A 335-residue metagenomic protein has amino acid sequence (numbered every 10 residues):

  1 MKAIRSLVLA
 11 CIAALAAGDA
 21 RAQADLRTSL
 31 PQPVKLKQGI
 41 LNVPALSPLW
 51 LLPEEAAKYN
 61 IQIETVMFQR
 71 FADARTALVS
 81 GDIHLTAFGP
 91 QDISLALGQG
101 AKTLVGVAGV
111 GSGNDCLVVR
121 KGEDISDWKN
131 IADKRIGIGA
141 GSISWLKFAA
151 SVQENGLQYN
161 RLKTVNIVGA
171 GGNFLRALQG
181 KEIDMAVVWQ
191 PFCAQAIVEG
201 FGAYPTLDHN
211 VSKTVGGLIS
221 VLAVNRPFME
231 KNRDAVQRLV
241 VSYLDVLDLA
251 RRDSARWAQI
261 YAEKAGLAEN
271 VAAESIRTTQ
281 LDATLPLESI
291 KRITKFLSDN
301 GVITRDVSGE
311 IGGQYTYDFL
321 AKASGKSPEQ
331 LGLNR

Functional and structural regions predicted by a protein language model:
M1-K35, E329-R335: Short, low-complexity disordered leader/linker segments with a strong preference for bacterial N-terminal type II
Q23-A170, A177, D184-Q190, T206 (+1 more regions): Short, glycine-/small- and polar/acidic-enriched structural segments that line small-molecule recognition paths
A57, L97, Q153, I197 (+2 more regions): Short polybasic/polar patches that bind polyanions
K58-N60, H209-V215, Q280-L287: Short, solvent-exposed loop/beta-turn-alpha elements that line the ligand-binding surface or hinge of extracytoplasmic
Q91, A170-Y261: Pocket-lining segment of extracytoplasmic ligand-binding domains
S94, A149, A194, K291-T294: Predominant activation on well-ordered alpha-helical scaffold segments within soluble catalytic domains
M229-D306: Secondary-structure end/capping motifs
S298-R335: Conserved C-terminal helix/tail region of periplasmic/extracytoplasmic solute-binding proteins
